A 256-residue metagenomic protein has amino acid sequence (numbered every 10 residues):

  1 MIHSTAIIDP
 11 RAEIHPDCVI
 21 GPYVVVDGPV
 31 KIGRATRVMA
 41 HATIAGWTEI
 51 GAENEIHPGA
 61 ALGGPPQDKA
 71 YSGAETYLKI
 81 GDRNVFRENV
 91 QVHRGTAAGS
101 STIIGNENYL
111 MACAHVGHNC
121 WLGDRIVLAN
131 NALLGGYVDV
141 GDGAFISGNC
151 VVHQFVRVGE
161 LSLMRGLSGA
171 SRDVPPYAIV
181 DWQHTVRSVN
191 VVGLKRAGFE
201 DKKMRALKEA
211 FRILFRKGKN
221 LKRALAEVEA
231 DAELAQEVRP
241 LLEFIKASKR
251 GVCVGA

Functional and structural regions predicted by a protein language model:
M1-D181, T185: Structural signal for interior beta-strand "rungs" in well-ordered beta-sheet cores of soluble enzyme domains
M1-T5, P10-R11, P16-D17, E53 (+5 more regions): Terminal amphipathic alpha-helical/low-complexity segments used for targeting or macromolecular assembly
